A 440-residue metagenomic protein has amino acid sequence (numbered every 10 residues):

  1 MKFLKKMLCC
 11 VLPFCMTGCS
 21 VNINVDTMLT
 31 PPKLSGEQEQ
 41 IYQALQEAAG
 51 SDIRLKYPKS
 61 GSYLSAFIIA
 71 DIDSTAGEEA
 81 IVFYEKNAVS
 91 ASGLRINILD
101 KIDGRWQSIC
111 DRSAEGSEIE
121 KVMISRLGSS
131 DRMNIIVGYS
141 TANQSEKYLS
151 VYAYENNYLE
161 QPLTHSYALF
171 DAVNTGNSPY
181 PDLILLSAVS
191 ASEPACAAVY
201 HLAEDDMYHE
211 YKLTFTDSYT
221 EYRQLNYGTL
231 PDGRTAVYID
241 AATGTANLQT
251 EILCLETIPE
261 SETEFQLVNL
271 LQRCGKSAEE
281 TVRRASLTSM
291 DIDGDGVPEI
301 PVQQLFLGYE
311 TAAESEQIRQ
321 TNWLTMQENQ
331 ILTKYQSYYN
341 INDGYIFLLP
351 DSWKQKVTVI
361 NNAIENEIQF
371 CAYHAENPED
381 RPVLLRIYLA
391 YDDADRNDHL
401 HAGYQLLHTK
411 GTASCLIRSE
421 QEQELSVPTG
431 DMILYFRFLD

Functional and structural regions predicted by a protein language model:
K2-N24: Sec-dependent N-terminal signal peptides of Gram-positive bacterial secreted proteins and lipoproteins
C19-V359, F370, A394-D398, Y404-G411 (+2 more regions): Beta-propeller-forming repeat regions
I360-G403: Short, solvent-exposed recognition patches
S419-D440: C-terminal partner/receptor-binding element of secreted or periplasmic proteins
